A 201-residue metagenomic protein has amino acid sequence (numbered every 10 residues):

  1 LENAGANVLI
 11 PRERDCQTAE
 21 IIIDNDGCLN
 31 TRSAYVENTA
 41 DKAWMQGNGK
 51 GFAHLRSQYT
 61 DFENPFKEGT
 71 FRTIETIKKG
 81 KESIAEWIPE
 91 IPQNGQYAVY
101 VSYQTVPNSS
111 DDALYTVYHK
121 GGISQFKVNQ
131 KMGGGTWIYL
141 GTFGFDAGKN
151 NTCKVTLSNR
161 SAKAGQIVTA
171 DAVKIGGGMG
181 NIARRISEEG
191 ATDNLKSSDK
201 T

Functional and structural regions predicted by a protein language model:
V8-P11: Structural recognition of the beta-strand scaffold that forms the well-ordered cores of secreted hydrolase catalytic
E13-G51, N181-T201: Extracellular carbohydrate-recognition regions
G69-I91: Short beta-strands within extracellular/lumenal beta-sheet-rich domains
S83-P107: A short beta-strand element within beta-rich, extracytoplasmic domains of secreted/secretory-pathway proteins
T105-S124: Short, surface-exposed beta-strand/strand-loop-strand elements in extracellular ectodomains
K120-N150: Extracellular carbohydrate recognition and processing domains and analogous Trp-centered ligand-binding platforms
L140, V173-I175: Extracellular beta-strand elements of beta-rich domains used for carbohydrate recognition/degradation or cell-matrix
V155-I167: Short beta-strand-plus-loop segments that form exposed binding edges in beta-rich domains
